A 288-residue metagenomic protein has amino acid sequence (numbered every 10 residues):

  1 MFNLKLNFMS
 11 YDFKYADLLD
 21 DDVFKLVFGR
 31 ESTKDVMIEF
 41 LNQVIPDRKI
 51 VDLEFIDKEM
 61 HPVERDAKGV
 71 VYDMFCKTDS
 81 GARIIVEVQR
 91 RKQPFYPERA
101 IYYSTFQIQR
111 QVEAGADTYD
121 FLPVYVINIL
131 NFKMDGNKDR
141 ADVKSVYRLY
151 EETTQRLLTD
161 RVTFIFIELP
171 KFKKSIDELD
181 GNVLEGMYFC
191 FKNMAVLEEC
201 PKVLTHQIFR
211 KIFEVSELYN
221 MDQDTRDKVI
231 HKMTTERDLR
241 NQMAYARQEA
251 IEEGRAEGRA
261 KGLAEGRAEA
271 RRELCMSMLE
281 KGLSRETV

Functional and structural regions predicted by a protein language model:
M1-I165, P170-S175: Accessory alpha/beta interaction modules
F2-F13, I84-Q89, F189-T287: Short, charged alpha-helical interaction segments and adjacent helix-coil junctions
D22, I38-E39, E98, Y125 (+7 more regions): Active-site-proximal helix/loop capping residues that flank conserved catalytic or ligand/cofactor
S32-V36, F95, L179-N182, Q207-K211 (+1 more regions): Generic recognition of short, well-ordered alpha-helical interface segments
L41, S104, V183-F191, S216: Short amphipathic C-terminal alpha-helix that caps PH/PH-like domains
I50, H61-V63, Y103, G186-M187 (+2 more regions): Generic hydrophobic, helix-prone segments enriched in Leu/Val/Ile
R140-R148, D180-M187, H231-M233: Short intrinsically disordered coil segments
D160-T205: Upstream accessory/linker segments immediately N-terminal to the RecA-like ATPase cores of bacterial MutS and a subset
